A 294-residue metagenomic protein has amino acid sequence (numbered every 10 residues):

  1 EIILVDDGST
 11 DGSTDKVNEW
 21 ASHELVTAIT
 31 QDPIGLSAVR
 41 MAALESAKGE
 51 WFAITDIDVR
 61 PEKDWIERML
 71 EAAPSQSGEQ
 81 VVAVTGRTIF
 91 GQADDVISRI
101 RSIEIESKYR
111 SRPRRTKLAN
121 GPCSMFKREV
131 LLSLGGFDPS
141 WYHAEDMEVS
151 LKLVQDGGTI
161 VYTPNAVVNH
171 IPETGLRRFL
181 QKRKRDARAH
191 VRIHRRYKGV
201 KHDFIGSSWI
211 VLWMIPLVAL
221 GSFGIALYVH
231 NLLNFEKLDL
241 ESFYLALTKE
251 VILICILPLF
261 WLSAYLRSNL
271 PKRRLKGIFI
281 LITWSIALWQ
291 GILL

Functional and structural regions predicted by a protein language model:
E1-T30: Acidic donor-binding segment of Leloir-type glycosyltransferases
G12, K16, I57-A72, L151: Acidic donor-binding/catalytic loop of UDP-sugar-dependent glycosyltransferases, especially processive GT2
Q31-A47, R68, L118: Glycine-rich, basic loop-to-helix element that forms the pyrophosphate-binding segment of sugar-nucleotide handling
F52: Short aromatic/hydrophobic "clamp" motif used to bind/position activated sugar donors
D64-V96, I171: Conserved donor NDP-sugar-binding/catalytic core segment of glycosyltransferases
A73, S140-W141, M147-H202: Catalytic donor/gating beta->alpha subdomain of glycosyltransferases that bind UDP-sugars
F90-Q92, S107-F126, Y142, E148 (+1 more regions): A recurrent flexible, glycine/aromatic-enriched loop bordering the glycosyltransferase active site that acts as
I215-L294: Membrane-embedded multi-pass helical conduit in multi-pass membrane proteins, especially envelope-biosynthetic
